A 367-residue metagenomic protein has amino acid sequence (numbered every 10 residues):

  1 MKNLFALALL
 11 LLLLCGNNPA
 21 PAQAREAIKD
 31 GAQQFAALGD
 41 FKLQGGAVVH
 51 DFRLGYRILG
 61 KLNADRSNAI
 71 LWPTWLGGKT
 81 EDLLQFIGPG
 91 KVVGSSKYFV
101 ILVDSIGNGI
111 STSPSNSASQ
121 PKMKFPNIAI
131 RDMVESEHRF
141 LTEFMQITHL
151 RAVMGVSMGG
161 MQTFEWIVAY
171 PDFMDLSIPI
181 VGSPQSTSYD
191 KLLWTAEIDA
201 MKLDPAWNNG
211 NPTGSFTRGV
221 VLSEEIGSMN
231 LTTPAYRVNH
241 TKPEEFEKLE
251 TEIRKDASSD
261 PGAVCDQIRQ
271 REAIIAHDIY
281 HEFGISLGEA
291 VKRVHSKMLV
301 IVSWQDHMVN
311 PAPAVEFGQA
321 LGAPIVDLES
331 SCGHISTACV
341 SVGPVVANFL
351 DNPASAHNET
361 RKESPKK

Functional and structural regions predicted by a protein language model:
A22-W72, T80, H357-K367: Catalytic-loop region of hydrolases
R57-S119: N-terminal cap/lid subdomain of alpha/beta-hydrolase-fold enzymes
R131-R151: Conserved acidic catalytic loop of the alpha/beta-hydrolase fold
H149-S188: Conserved hydrolase catalytic core segment
F173-A257: Alpha/beta-hydrolase-fold enzymes
V294, V300-V302: Short beta-strand/loop motif that positions the catalytic acidic residue of the alpha/beta-hydrolase fold
H307-P313: Conserved alpha/beta-hydrolase "acid-adjacent" motif
S331-V342: Catalytic histidine-centered segment of alpha/beta-hydrolase-like enzymes
